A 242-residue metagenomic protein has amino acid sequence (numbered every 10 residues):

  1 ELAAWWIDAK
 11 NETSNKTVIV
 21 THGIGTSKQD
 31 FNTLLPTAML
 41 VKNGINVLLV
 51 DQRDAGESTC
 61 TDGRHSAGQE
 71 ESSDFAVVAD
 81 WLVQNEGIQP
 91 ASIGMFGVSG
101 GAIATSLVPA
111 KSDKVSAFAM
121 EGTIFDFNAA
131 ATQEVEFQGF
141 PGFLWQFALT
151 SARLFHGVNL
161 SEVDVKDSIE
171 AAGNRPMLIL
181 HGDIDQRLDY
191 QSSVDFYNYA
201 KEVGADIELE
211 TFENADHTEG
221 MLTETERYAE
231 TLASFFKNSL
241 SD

Functional and structural regions predicted by a protein language model:
E1-T13: N-terminal cap/lid segment of alpha/beta-hydrolase-fold proteins
I24-M39, Q52: The serine-hydrolase catalytic nucleophile loop
T37-T59: Conserved alpha/beta-hydrolase
H65-E86: Alpha/beta-hydrolase active-site loop
L107-V158: Hydrolase active-site cap/lid region
A172-G173, L178-H181, D185: Short beta-strand/loop motif that positions the catalytic acidic residue of the alpha/beta-hydrolase fold
Q186-S192: Conserved alpha/beta-hydrolase "acid-adjacent" motif
V194-D242: C-terminal catalytic histidine-bearing segment of alpha/beta-hydrolase fold enzymes
